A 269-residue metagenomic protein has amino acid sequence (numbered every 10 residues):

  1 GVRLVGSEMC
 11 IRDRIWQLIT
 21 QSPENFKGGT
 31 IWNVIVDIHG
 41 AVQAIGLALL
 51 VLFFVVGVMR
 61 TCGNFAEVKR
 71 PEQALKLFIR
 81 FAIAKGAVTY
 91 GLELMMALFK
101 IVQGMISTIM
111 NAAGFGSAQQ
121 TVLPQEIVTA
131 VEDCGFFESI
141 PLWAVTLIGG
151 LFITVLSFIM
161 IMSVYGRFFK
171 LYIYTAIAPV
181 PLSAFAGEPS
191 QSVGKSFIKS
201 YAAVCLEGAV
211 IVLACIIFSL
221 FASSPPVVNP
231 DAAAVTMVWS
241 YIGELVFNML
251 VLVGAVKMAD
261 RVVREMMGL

Functional and structural regions predicted by a protein language model:
G1-G6: Single conserved hydrophobic/aromatic residue that forms the stacking wall/gate of nucleotide- or nucleobase-binding
S7-L49: Binding/recognition "hotspot" determinant
I35-Q43, L75-I79, I83, E132 (+4 more regions): Alpha-helical membrane-interface segments at transmembrane helix boundaries
A44-V56, I148, F152-T154, L171: Hydrophobic alpha-helical transmembrane segments
L49-K85, I177-Q191: Hydrophobic transmembrane alpha-helix segments characteristic of membrane transport and insertion machinery
A84-I177, C215-G268: Non-cytosolic segments of integral membrane proteins
L182-K199, V262-M266: Alpha-helical transmembrane segments
F197-C205, L250: Transmembrane helix-bundle signature of multi-pass membrane transporters/permeases
